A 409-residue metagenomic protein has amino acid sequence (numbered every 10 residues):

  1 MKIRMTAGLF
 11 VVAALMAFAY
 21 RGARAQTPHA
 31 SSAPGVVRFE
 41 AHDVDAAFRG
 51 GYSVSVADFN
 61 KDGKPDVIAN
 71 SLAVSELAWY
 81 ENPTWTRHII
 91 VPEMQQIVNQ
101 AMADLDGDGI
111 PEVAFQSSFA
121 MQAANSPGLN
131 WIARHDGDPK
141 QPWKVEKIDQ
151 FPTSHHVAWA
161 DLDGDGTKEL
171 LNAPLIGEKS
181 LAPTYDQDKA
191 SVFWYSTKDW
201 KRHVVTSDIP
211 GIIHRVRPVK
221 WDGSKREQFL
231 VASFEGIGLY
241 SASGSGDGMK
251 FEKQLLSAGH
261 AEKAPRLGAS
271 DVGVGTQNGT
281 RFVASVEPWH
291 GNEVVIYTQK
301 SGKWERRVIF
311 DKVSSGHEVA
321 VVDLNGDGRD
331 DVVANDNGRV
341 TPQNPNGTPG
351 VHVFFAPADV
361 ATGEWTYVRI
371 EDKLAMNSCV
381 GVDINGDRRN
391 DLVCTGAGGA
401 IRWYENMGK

Functional and structural regions predicted by a protein language model:
M1-M5: Positively charged n-region of N-terminal signal peptides that target proteins for export
T6-G8, A25: General helical structural elements
G8-F18: Bacterial N-terminal signal peptides
A17-K409: Beta-propeller-forming repeat regions
